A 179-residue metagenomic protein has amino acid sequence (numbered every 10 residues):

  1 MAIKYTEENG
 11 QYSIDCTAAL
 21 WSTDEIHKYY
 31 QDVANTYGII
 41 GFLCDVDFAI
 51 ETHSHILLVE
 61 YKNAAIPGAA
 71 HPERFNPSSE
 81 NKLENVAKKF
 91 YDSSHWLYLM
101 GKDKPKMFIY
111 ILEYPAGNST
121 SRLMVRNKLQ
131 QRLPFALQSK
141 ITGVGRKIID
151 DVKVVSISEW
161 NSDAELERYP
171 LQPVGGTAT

Functional and structural regions predicted by a protein language model:
M1-V46, H53, G143-R146, E167-T179: Basic, amphipathic N-terminal segments that precede the first structured/catalytic domain
L20-E25, V33, N81-K88, K128: Short linear motifs at secondary-structure transitions and domain/linker junctions
G41-I50, N81-A87: Short, mixed-charge, low-aromatic patches
C44, H55, K104-K106: Residues at beta-strand starts and edge strands
F48-I50, H55-A65: Conserved catalytic cores of phosphodiester-cleaving nucleases, focusing on short active-site segments
A64-P115: Catalytic cores of nucleic-acid endonucleases
M107, I111-A164: Short, low-complexity, polybasic intrinsically disordered segments
